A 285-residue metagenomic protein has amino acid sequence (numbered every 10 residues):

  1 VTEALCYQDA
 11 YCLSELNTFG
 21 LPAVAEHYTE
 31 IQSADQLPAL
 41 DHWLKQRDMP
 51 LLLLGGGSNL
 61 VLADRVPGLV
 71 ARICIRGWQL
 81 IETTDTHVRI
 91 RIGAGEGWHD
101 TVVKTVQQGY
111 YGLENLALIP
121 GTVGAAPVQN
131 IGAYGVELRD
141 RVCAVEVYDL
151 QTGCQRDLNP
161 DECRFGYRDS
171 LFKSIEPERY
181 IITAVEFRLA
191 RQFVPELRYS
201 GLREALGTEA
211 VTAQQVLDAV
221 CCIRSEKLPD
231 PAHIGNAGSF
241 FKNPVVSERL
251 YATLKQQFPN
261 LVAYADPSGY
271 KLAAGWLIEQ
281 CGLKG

Functional and structural regions predicted by a protein language model:
T2-V145, D149-Q151: Anion-binding (especially nucleotide phosphate/pyrophosphate-binding) glycine-rich loop and adjoining beta-alpha core
Q8-D9, E15-T18, L60, Q155-G285: Phosphate/pyrophosphate- and phosphate-bearing ligand-binding catalytic cores of soluble enzymes
